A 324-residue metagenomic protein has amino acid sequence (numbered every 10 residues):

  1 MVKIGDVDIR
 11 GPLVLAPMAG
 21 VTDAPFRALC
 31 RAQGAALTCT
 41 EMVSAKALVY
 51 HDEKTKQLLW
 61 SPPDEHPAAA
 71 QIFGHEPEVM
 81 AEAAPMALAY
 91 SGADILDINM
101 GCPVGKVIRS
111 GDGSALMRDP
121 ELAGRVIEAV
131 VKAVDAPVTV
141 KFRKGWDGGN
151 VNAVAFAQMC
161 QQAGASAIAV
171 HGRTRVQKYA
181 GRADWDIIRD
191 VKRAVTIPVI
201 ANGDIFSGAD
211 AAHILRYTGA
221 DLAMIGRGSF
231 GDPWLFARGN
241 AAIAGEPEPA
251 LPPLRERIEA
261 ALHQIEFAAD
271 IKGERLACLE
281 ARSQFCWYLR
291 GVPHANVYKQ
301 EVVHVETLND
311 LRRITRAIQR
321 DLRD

Functional and structural regions predicted by a protein language model:
M1, G5, I9, L13 (+7 more regions): Alpha/beta catalytic cores of nucleotide-metabolism and tRNA/nucleoside-modifying enzymes
M1-K3, M18-D94: Glycine-rich, positively charged N-terminal anion/phosphate-binding segment
V2-V14, K46-P67, C102-D112, I127 (+2 more regions): N-terminal small/glycine-rich loop or linker at the start of catalytic domains across soluble metabolic enzymes
L13-P17, T38-T40, A68-I72, L96 (+4 more regions): Hydrophobic faces of well-ordered beta-strands that scaffold small-molecule active sites in alpha/beta enzyme cores
M18-G20, V43-A45, F73-H75, G101-P103 (+4 more regions): Active-site beta-loop-alpha junctions enriched in small/polar residues
H75, R118, E306: Residue-level signal for the nucleotide or nucleotide-sugar donor/cofactor binding architecture
A81-D112, D119-I197, H213: Alpha/beta enzyme core
